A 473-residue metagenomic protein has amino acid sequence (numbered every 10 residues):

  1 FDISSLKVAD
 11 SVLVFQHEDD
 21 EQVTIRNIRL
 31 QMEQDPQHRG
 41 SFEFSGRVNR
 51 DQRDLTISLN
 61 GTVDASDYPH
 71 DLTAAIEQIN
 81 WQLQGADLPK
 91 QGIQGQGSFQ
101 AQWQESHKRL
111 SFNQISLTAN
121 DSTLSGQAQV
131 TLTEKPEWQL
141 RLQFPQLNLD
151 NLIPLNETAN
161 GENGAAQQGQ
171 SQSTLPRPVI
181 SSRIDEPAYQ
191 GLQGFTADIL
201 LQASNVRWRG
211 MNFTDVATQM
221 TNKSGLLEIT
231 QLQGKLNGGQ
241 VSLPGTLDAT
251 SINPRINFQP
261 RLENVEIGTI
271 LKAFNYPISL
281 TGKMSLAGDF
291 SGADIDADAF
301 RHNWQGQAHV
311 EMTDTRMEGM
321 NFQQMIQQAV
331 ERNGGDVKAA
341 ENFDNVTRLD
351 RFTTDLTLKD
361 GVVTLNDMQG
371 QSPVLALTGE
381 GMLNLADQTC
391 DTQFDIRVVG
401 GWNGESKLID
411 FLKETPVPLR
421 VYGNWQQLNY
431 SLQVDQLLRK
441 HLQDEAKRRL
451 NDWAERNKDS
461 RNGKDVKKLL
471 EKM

Functional and structural regions predicted by a protein language model:
F1-E33, L132-G194, M312-D344: Secondary-structure transition motifs
F1-L83, P176-N222: Elongated, acidic membrane-bridging lipid-handling scaffolds and related periplasm/extracellular "bridge/tunnel" systems
L6-L13, I25-I28, I79, I115 (+7 more regions): Solvent-exposed loop/turn tips at the surfaces of repeat/solenoid architectures
D19-Q31, N49-N60, D87-F99, S116-Q127 (+9 more regions): Amphipathic hydrophobic-ligand
Q37-S41, Q104-K108, T196-D198, T221-L226 (+4 more regions): Flexible, solvent-exposed coil segments and beta strand-coil junctions, predominantly the extracellular/periplasmic
F42-S45, R109-S116, Q202-A203, L227-L232 (+1 more regions): Transmembrane beta-strand segments that form the barrel wall of outer-membrane beta-barrel proteins
W103-S106, I115-L117, S122, Q127-T131 (+2 more regions): Extended terminal
